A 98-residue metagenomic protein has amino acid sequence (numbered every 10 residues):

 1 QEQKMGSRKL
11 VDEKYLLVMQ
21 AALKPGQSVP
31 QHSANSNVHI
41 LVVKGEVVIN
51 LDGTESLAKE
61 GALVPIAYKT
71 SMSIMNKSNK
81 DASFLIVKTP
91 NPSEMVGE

Functional and structural regions predicted by a protein language model:
Q1-Y15, M95-E98: A short, N-terminal "cap"/entry segment at the start of jelly-roll beta-barrel domains of the cupin/DSBH fold
K4, L17-A34: Conserved short histidine dyad/triad with adjacent acidic residue
V29-Q31, I49-N50, I66, M72-S78: Short beta-strand His + acidic residue motifs that chelate non-heme Fe in jelly-roll/DSBH and cupin folds
S36-V47, D52: Glycine- and acidic-residue-biased ligand/ion/polar-headgroup-sensing regions
E46-V48, E55, S71, D81: Structural motif
G53-K69: Short acidic-glycine-tyrosine-enriched beta hairpin
Y68-S93: Ligand-binding loop in jelly-roll beta-barrel domains
